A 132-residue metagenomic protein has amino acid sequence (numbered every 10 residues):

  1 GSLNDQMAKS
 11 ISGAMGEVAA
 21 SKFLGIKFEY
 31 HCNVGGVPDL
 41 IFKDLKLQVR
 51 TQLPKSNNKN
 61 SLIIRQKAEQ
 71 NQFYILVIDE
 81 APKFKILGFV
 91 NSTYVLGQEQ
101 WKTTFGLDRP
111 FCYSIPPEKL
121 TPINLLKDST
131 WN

Functional and structural regions predicted by a protein language model:
G1-K43, R50-N132: Nucleic-acid endonuclease domains
